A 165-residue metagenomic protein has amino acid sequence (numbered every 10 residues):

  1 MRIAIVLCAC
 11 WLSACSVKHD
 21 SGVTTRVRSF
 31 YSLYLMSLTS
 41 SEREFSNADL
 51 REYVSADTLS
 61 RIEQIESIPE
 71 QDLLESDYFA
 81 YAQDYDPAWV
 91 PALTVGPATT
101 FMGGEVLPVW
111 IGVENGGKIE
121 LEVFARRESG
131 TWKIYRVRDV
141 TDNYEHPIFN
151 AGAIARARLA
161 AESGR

Functional and structural regions predicted by a protein language model:
M1-L7: Sec-dependent signal peptide recognition, specifically the positively charged N-region followed immediately by
W11-A14: C-terminal motif of bacterial Sec signal peptides marking the signal peptidase cleavage site
S16-K18: Bacterial signal peptide processing site
D20-T39: Short, aromatic-enriched amphipathic alpha-helices that serve as compact interaction elements
L38-L50: Surface-exposed patches in mature extracellular/periplasmic domains of secreted proteins
R51-I119: Surface-exposed, charged secondary-structure patches
T99-E122, E128, I134-R165: Low-complexity, intrinsically disordered terminal/linker segments enriched in charged and Gly/Pro repeats
